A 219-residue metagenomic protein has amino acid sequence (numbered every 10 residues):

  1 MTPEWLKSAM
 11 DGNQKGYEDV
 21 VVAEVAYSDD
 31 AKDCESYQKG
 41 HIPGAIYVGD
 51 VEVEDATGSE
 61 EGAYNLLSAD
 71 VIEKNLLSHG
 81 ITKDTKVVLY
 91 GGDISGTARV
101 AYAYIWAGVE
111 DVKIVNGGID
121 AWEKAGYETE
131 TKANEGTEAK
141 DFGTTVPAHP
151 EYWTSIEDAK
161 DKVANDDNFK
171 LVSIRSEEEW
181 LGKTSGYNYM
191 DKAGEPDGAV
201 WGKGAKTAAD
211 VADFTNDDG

Functional and structural regions predicted by a protein language model:
M1-G219: Cytosolic catalytic domains that perform sulfur/thiol-centered chemistry
